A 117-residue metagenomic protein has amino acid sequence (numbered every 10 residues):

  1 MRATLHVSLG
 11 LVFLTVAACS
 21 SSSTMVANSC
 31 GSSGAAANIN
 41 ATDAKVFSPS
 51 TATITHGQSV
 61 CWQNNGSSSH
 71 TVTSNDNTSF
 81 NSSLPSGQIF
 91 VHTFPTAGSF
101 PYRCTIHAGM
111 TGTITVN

Functional and structural regions predicted by a protein language model:
M1-A18: Sec-dependent bacterial lipoprotein signal peptides
L14, C19-N117: Extracytoplasmic copper-binding redox domains, predominantly the cupredoxin/blue-copper superfamily
